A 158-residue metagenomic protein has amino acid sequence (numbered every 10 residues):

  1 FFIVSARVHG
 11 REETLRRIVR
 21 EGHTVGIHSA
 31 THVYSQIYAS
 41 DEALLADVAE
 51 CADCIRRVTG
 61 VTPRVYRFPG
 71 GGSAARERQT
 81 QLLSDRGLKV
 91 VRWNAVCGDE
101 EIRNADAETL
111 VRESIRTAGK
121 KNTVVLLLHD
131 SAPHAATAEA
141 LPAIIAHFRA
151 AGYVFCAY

Functional and structural regions predicted by a protein language model:
F1-I3, T24-I27, R64-R67, K89-W93 (+2 more regions): Structural recognition of the beta-strand scaffold that forms the well-ordered cores of secreted hydrolase catalytic
F1-P63, I144, V154: Active-site beta->alpha N-cap acidic-glycine motif
V4-A6, A30, P69-G71, A95-G98 (+1 more regions): Active-site beta-loop-alpha junctions enriched in small/polar residues
R7-G10, P133-Y158: C-terminal domain-boundary segment and adjacent tail
V19, V33-T59, G72-T123, A136-A140: Alpha-helical scaffold elements lining the catalytic groove of polysaccharide deacetylases
F68-P69, P142: Proline-centered helix-kink/hinge sites
